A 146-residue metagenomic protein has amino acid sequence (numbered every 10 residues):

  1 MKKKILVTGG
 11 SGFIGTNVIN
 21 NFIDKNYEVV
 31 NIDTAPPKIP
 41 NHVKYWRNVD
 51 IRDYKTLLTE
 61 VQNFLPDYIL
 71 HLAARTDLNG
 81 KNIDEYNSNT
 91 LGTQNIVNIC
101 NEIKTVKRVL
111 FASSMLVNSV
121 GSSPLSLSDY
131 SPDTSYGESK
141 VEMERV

Functional and structural regions predicted by a protein language model:
I5-K25: N-terminal Rossmann NAD(P)H-binding glycine-rich loop of SDR-like oxidoreductase domains
T8, I32, I69-A73, V109-S114: SDR active-site strand-loop-helix element
Y27-A35: Conserved glycine-rich Rossmann-like NAD(P)H-binding loop of the short-chain dehydrogenase/reductase
V43-D53: Rossmann-fold cofactor-recognition segment
I51-S88, E102, V120-P124: NAD(P)H-binding glycine-rich loop region in Rossmannoid oxidoreductase-like domains and their noncatalytic homologs
Y86-T93, L110, S139-K140: Short alpha-helix in the Rossmann-fold core of NAD(P)-dependent oxidoreductases
N95-S135: Conserved Rossmann-fold NAD(P)-dependent oxidoreductase catalytic core, especially the SDR/UDP-sugar
D133-V146: Active-site Tyr-X1-5-Lys
